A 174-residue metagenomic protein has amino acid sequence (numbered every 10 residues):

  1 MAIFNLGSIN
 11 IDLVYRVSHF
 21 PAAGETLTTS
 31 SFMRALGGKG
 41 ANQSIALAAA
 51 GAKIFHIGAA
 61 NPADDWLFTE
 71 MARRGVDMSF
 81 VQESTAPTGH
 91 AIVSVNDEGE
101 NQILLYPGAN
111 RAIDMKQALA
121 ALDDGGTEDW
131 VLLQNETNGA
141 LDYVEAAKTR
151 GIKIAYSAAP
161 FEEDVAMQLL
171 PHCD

Functional and structural regions predicted by a protein language model:
M1-A23: Positively charged, low-complexity intrinsically disordered leader regions
M1-I9, T69-E83, V95-D174: Ribokinase/PfkB-type carbohydrate-kinase core domain
D12-L13, A63, T88, N101 (+1 more regions): Short phosphate-engaging motifs
S18-F20, N42-Q43, L141: Short, flexible segments with low predicted structural confidence
A23, L27-H90: Substrate-binding N-lobe of the ribokinase-like
